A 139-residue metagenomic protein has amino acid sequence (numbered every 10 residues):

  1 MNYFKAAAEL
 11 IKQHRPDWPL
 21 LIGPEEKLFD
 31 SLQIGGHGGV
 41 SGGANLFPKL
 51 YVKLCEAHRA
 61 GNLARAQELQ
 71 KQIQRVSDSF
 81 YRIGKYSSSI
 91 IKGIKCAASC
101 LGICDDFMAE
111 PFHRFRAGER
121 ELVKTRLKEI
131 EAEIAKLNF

Functional and structural regions predicted by a protein language model:
M1-S77: Catalytic alpha/beta core domains of metabolic enzymes, predominantly
G36, F47-F139: C-terminal alpha-helical cap/extension of soluble enzyme domains
